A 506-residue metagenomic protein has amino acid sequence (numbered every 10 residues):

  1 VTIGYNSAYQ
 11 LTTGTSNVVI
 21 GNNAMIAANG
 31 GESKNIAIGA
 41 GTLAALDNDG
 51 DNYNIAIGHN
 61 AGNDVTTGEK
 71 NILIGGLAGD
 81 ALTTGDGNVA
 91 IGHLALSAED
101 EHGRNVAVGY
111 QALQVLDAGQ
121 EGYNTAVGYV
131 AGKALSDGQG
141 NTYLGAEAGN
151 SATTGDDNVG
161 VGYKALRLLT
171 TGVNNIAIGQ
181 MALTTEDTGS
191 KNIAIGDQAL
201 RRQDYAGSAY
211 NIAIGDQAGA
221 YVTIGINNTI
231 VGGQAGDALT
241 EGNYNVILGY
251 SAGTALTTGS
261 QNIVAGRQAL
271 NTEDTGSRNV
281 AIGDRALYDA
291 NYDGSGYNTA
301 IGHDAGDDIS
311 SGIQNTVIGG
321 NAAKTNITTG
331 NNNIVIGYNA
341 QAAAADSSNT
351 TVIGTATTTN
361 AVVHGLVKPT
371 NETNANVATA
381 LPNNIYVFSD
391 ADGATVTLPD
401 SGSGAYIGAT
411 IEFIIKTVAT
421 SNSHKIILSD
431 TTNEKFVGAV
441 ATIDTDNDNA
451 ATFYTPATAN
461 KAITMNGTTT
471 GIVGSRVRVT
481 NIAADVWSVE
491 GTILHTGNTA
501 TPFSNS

Functional and structural regions predicted by a protein language model:
V1-L366: Glycine- and small/polar-enriched repetitive beta-structure motifs of secreted/surface proteins
E186, N326, T355, D400-G402 (+3 more regions): Non-cytosolic beta-sheet module surface loops
T329-I334, T445-K461: Short, basic/low-complexity N-terminal boundary segments at the transition from targeting/disordered tails
A345, S403-A405, G471: Short, glycine/acidic-rich beta->alpha junctions
T350, G474-T480: Extracellular disulfide-bonded cysteine-rich modules/repeats
G365-Y454, T480-S506: Exposed extracellular interaction/assembly regions and N-terminal maturation sites
F453-S475: Structured beta-strand segments within beta-sheet-rich domains
